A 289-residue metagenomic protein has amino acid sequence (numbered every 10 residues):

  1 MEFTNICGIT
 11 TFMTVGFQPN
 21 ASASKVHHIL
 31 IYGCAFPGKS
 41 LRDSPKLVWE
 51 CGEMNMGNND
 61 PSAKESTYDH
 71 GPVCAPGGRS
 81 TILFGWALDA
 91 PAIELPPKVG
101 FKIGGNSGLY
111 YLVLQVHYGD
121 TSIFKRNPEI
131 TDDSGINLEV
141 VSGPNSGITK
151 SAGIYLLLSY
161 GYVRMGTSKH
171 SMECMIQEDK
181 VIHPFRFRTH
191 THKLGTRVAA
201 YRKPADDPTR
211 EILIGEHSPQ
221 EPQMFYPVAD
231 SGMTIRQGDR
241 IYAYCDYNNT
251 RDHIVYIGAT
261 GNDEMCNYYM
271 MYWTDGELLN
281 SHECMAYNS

Functional and structural regions predicted by a protein language model:
M1-S289: Beta-strand-centric surfaces of beta-sandwich/beta-rich domains
